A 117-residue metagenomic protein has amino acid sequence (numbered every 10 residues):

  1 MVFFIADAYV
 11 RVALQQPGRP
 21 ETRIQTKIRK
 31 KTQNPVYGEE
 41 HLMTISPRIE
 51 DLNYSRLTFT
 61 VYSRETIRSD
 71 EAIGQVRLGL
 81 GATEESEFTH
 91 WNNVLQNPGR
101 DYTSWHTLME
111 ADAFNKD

Functional and structural regions predicted by a protein language model:
M1-V10, S55: Short coil-to-beta strand junction motifs in C2/discoidin
Y9, R23-Q33, Y37-I49, L57-D117: C2 and C2-like phospholipid-binding beta-sandwich domains
Q15-R19: Change "in extracellular beta-sheet-rich domains … of secreted and cell-surface proteins" to "in beta-sheet-rich domains
